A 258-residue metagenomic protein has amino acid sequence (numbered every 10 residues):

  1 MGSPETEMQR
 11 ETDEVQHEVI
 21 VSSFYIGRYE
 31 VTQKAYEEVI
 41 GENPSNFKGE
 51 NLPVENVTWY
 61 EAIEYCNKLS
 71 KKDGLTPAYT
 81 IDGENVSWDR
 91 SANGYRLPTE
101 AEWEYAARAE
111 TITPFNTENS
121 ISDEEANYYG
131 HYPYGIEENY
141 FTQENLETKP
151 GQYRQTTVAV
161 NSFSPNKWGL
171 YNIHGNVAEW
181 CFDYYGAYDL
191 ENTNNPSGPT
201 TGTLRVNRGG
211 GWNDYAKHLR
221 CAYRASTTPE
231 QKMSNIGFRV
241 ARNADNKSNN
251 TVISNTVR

Functional and structural regions predicted by a protein language model:
M1-I40, W59-Y60, E64-D82, A109-I112 (+2 more regions): Short, compositionally biased
P4-E5, K48, P53, W59-A225 (+1 more regions): Functional-site microenvironments in short loops/helix caps that host divalent-cation chemistry
E37, S45, E104: Nucleotide phosphate-binding site architecture
Y215, T227, N246-N249: Enrichment for repetitive, rod-forming helical segments
